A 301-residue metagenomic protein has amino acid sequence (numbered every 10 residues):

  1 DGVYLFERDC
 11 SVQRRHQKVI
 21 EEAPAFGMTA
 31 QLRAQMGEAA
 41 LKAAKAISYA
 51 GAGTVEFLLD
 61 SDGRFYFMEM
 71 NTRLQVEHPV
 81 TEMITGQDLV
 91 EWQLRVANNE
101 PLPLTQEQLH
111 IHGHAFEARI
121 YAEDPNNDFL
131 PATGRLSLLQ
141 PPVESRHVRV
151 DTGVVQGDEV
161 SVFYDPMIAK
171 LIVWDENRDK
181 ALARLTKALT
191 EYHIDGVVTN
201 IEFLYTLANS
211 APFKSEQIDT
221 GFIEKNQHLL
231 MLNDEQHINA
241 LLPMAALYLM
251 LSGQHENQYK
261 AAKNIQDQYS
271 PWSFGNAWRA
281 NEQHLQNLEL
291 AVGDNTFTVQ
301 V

Functional and structural regions predicted by a protein language model:
D1-E21, G37-F67, N71-E77, N127: Phosphate-binding core of ATP-grasp and ATP-grasp-like enzymes
Y4, I20, G27, T133-S137 (+1 more regions): Generic preference for hydrophobic/aromatic residues in regular secondary structure cores
R15-E22, Y164-K170: Acyl/amide activation-and-transfer machinery of modular secondary-metabolite enzymes
V19-A30, P79-E82, H193: Short histidine-centered catalytic/ligand-binding loop motif
A40, P79-V301: Catalytic cores of soluble metabolic enzymes centered on carboxylation/carboxyl-transfer
